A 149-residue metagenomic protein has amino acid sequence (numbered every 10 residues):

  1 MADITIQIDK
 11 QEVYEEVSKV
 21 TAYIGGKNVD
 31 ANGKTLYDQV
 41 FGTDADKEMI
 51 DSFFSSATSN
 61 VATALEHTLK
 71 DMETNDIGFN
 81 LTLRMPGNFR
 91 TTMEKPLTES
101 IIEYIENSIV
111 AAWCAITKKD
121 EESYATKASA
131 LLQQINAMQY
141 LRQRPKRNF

Functional and structural regions predicted by a protein language model:
M1-R84, F89-R90, A137-F149: Conserved short "hinge" loops at termini or chain/domain junctions
A22-T35, Q39, M93, L97-F149: Short loop/turn elements at secondary-structure junctions
